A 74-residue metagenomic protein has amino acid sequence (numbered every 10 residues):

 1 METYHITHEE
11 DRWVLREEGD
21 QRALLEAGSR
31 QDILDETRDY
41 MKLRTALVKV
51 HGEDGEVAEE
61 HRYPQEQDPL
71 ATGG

Functional and structural regions predicted by a protein language model:
M1-R22: Short aromatic-glycine-(Arg/Gly/Cys) micro-motifs in beta-strand/loop hairpins
H5, H51, Y63: Histidine-centered active-site/metal-ligand motif
E18, E53, R62: Surface loops and adjacent helix of pleckstrin homology
D20-L24, E56, Q65: Short, surface-exposed beta-strand-loop junctions and turns on beta-sheet-rich folds
L25-G28, H61: Short hydrophobic alpha-helix segments
G28-L43: A short, charged, amphipathic alpha-helix used as a generic interaction element across diverse proteins
R44-G55: A short amphipathic beta-strand at an alpha->beta junction
A58-G74: A cross-kingdom feature marking charged/low-complexity
